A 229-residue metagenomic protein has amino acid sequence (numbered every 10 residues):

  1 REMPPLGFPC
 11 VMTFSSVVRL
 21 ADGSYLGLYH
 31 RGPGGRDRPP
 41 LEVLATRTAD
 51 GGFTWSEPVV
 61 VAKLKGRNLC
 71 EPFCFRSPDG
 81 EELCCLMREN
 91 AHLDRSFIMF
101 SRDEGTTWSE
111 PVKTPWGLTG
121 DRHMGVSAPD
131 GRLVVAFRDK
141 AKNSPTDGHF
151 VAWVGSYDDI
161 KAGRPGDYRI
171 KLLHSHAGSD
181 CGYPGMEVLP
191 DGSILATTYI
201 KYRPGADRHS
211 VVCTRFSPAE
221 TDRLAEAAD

Functional and structural regions predicted by a protein language model:
R1-D229: Asp-box/BNR beta-propeller blade signature and adjacent active/binding-site loops in extracellular glycan-interacting
